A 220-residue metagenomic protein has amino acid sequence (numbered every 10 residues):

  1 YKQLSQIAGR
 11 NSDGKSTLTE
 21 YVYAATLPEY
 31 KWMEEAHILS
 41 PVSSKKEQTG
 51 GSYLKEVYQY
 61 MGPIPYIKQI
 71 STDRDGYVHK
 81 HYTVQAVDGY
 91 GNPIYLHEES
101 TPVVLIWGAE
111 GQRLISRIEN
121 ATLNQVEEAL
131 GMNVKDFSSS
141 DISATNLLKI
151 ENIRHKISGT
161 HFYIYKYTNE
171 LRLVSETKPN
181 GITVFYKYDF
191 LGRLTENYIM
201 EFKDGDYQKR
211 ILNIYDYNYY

Functional and structural regions predicted by a protein language model:
K2-K178, I182-Y220: Beta-strand elements of repeat-based all-beta scaffolds
